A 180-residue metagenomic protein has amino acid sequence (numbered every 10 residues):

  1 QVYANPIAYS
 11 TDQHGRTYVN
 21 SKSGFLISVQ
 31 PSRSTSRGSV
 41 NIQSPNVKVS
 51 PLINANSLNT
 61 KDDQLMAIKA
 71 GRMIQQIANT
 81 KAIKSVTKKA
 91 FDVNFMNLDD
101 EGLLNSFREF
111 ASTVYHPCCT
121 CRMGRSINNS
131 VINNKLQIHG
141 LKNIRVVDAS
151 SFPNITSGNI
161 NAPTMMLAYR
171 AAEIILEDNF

Functional and structural regions predicted by a protein language model:
Q1-P163, A171-F180: FAD-dependent oxidoreductase catalytic-site/capping-region signature
